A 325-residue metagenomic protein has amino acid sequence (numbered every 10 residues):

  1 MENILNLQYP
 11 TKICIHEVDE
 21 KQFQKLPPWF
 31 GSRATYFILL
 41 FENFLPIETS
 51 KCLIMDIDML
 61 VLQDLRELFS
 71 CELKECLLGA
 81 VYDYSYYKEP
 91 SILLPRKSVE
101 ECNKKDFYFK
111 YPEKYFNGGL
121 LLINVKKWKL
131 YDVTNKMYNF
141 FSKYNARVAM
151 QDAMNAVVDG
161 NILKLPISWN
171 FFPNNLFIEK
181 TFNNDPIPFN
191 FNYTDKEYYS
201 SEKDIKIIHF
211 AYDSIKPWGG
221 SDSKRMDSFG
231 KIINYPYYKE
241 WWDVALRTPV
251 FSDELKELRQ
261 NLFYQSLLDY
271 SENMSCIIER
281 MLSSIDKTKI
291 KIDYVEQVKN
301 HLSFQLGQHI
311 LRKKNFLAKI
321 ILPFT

Functional and structural regions predicted by a protein language model:
I4-F44: Active-site-proximal specificity loops/subdomain of glycosyltransferases
E17-D19, A34-I92, L122-I123: GT-A fold catalytic core of metal-dependent nucleotide-sugar glycosyltransferases, centered on the diacidic
Q24-L26, Y87-I92, N174-L176, W218-G219: Short, charged, surface-exposed secondary-structure boundary motifs
Q24-T35, L93-R96, E179-D185: Short, surface-exposed amphipathic charged segments that create phosphate/polyanion-binding patches used for binding
P28-F30, K104-Y111, Y193-K196: Short, P/G- and charge-enriched loop/turn segments at secondary-structure junctions
S70-M137: Conserved catalytic core of nucleotide-sugar-dependent glycosyltransferases
G118, I123-K289: A glycosyltransferase accessory/donor-loop signature
L302-T325: A transmembrane-helix-recognition feature enriched in membrane-embedded lipid enzymes and envelope glyco-/phospholipid
